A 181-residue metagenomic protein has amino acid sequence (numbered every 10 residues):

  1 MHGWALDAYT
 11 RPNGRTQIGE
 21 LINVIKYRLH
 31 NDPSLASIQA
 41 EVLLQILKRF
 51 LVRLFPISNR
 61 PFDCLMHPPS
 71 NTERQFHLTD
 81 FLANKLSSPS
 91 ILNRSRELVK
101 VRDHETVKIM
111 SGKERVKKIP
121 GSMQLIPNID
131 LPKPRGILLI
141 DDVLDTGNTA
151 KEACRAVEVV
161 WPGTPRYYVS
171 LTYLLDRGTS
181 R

Functional and structural regions predicted by a protein language model:
M1-P61, K100-K133, D176: Active-site-facing substrate-recognition patch
R28-L29, T72-E73, L144-G147: Short acidic, S/G/P-rich loop/turn micro-motifs used as interaction or catalytic elements
N59-S70, I137: Short glycine-rich phosphate-binding loop at a beta-alpha junction
M66-S70, N93-T106: A short, structured active-site edge motif that brings together acidic residues
P69-T79: Glycine-rich phosphate-binding loops at beta-strand->alpha-helix junctions
T79-S95: Glycine-rich phosphate-binding loop and adjoining helix at the ATP-binding site of ATP-dependent phosphoryl-transfer
H104-R181: PRPP/pyrophosphate-binding module of the type I phosphoribosyltransferase fold
